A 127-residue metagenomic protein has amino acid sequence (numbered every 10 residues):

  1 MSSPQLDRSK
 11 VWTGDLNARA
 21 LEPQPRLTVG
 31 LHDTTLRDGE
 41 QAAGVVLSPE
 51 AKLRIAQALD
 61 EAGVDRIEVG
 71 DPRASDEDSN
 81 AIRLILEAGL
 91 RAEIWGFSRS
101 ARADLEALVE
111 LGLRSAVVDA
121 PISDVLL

Functional and structural regions predicted by a protein language model:
M1-V46: N-terminal amphipathic alpha-helix/helix-capping segment at the start of soluble metabolic enzymes
P25-V29, G63-D65, L90-I94, G112-R114: Short, well-ordered coil/turn segments that N-cap beta-strands
L31-A51, I94-A101, L127: Active-site mouth loops of central-metabolism enzymes
H32-D33, R114-D124: Non-cysteine beta-strand/loop elements that form the S-adenosyl-L-methionine
G39, L59, A116: Conserved, mostly hydrophobic/aromatic
S48-A58, R102-A107: Short, acidic/polar
V64-L90, A120-L127: Glycine-rich, proline-tolerant flexible connector loops at the mouths of alpha/beta enzymes
R83-G89, L105-V117: Acidic (Asp/Glu)-rich catalytic clusters
